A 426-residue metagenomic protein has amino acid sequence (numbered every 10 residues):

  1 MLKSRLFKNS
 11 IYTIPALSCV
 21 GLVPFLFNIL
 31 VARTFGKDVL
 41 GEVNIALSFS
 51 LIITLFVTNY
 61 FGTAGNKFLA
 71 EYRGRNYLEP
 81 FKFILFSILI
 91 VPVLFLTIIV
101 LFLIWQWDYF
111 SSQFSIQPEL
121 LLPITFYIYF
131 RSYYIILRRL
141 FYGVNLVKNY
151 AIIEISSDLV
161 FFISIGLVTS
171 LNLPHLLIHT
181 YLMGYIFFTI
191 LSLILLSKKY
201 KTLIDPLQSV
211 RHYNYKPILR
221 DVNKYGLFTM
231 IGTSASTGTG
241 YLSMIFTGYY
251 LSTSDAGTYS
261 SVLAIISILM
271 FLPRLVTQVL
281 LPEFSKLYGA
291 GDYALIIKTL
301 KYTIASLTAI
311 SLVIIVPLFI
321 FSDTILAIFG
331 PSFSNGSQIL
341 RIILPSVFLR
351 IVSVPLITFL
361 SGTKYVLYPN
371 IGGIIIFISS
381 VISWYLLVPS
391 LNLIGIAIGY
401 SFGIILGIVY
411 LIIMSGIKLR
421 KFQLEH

Functional and structural regions predicted by a protein language model:
M1-L6, I116, K148, H175-Y181 (+4 more regions): Interhelical loop/hinge segments that connect adjacent transmembrane helices in multipass membrane
R5-T63, Y127, K224-S254, A264-I266 (+4 more regions): Signature of the first transmembrane helix
K8-V20, A46, L55-W107, D292-I315: Membrane-water interface segments that mark the loop-to-transmembrane alpha-helix transition
T34-K37, G143-V144, L171, Y250-T253 (+2 more regions): Helix-loop interface residues and adjacent transmembrane-helix termini in multi-pass membrane transporters, primarily
K37, Q106-I124, T253, F319-F348: Interfacial segments at transmembrane-helix termini and the short loops linking adjacent helices
I45, L122, A151-T202, I375-S379 (+1 more regions): Hydrophobic alpha-helical transmembrane segments
T58-G74, G143, V262, I266-A290 (+1 more regions): Helix-loop junctions and terminal segments of transmembrane helices in multi-pass membrane transport/translocation
F130-I153, P345-I375: Membrane-interface junctions at transmembrane-helix termini in multi-pass inner-membrane proteins
